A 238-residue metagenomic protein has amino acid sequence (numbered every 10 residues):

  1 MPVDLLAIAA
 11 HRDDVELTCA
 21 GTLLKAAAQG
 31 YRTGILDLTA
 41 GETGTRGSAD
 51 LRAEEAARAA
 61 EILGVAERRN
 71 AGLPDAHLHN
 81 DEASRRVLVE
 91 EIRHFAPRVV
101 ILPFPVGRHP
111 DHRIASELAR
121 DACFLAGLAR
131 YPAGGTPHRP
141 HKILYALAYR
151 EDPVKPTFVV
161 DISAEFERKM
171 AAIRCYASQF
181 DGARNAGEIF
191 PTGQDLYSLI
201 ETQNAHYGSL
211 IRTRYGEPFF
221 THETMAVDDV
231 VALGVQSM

Functional and structural regions predicted by a protein language model:
M1-F95, A232-V235: Active-site rim/loop-helix segments in enzyme catalytic domains that contact anionic ligands
M1-L6, D81-M238: Metal-dependent de-N-acetylase/amidase catalytic core
